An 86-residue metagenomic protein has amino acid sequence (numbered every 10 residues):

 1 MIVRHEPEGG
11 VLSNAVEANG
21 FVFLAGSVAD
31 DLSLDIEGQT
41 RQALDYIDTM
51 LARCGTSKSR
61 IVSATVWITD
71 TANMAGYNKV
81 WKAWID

Functional and structural regions predicted by a protein language model:
M1-V62, I68-D86: N-terminal presequence-like segments and the immediate start of the first folded domain
